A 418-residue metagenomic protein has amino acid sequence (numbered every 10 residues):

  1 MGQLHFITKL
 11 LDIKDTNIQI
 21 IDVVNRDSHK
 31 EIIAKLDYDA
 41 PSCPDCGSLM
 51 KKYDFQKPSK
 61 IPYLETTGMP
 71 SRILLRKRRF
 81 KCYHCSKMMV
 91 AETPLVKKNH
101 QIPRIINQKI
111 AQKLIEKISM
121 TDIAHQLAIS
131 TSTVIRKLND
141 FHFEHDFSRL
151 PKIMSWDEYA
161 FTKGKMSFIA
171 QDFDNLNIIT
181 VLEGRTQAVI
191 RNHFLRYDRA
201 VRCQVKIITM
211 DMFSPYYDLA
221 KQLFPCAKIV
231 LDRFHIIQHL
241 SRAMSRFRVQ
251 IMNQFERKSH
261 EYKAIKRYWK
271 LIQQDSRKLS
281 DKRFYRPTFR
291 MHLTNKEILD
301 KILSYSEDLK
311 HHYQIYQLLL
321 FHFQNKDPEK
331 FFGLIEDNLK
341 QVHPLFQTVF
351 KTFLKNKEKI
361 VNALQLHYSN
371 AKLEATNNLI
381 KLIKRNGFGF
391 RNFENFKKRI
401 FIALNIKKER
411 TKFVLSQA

Functional and structural regions predicted by a protein language model:
M1-K87, A91-T93: Short, conserved DNA-binding cores of transcription-related domains
A40, D45, K51, L138 (+6 more regions): Acidic/histidine-rich catalytic cores and adjacent linkers of DNA breakage/strand-transfer/modification proteins
G47, K60-M154, E158-K165, R202-V205 (+2 more regions): Short, positively charged, Gly/Tyr-enriched micro-motifs that form contact patches at catalytic or ligand/partner
N99-I110, T121, T180, F321-Q324 (+2 more regions): Acidic, glycine-enriched active-site microenvironments
N99-Q101, I179-V201, I207: Active-site beta-loop-alpha junctions of metal-dependent nucleic acid enzymes, especially the RNase H-like/DDE
A170-Q171, L223-A227, M244-V249: Short secondary-structure boundary/capping segments
I236-R257: Short alpha-helix plus adjacent loop in nuclease-associated cores
